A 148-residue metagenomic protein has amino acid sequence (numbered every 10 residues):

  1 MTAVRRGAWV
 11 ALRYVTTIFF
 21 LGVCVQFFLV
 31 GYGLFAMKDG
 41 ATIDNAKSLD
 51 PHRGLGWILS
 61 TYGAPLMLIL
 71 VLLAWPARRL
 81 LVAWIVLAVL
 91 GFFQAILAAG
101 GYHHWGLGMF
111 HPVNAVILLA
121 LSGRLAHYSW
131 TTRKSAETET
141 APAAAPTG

Functional and structural regions predicted by a protein language model:
M1-G148: Polytopic transmembrane helical bundles with strong interfacial aromatic enrichment
